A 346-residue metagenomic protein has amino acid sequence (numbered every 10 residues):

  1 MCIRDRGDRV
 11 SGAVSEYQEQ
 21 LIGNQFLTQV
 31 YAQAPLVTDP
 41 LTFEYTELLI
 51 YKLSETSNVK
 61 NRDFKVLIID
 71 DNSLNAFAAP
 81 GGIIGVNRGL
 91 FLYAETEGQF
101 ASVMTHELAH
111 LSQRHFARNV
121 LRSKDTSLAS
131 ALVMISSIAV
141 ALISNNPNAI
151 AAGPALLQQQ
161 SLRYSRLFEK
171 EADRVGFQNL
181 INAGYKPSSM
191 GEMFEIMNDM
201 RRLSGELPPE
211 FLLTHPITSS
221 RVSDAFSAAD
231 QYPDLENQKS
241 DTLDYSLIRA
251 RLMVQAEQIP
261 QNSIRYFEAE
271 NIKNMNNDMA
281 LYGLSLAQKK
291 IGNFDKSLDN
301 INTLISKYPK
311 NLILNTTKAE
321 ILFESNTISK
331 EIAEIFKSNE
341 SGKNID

Functional and structural regions predicted by a protein language model:
M1-D5: Conserved small/polar residues in nucleotide/adenosyl-binding loops
R6-A13, N24, L36, E44 (+2 more regions): Extracytoplasmic and endomembrane cell-envelope/extracellular-matrix remodeling and assembly machinery
T38-L53, F64-D71, D125-S130, M193-M200: Acidic helix-start/capping segments at beta-turn-to-alpha-helix junctions
I68-G82: Catalytic zinc-binding patch centered on the HExxH motif and its immediate surroundings that defines zinc-dependent
V86, S102-H110, R114, A172: Active-site recognition of the HExxH zinc-binding catalytic motif
R88-S102, Y164-L167: Short pre-active-site segment immediately N-terminal to the catalytic Zn-binding motif
G98, L108-D125, I143: Catalytic Zn2+-binding segment of zinc metalloproteases
L128-S144, A151-Q160: Membrane-active amphipathic alpha-helices enriched in small hydrophobic residues
